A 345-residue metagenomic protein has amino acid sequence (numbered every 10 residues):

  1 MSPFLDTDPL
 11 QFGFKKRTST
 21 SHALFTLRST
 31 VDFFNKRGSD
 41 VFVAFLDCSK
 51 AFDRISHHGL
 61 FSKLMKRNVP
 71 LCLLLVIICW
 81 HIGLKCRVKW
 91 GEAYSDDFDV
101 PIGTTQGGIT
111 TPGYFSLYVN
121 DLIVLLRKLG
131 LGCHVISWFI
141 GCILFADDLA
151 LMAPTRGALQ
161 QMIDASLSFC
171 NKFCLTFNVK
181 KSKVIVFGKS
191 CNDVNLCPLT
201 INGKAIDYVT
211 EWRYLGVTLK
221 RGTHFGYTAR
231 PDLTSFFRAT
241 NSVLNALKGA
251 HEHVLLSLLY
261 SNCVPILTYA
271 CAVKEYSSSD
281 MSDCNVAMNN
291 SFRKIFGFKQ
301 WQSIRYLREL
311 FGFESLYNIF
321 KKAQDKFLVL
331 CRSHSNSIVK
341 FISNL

Functional and structural regions predicted by a protein language model:
M1, L27, F34, D47 (+13 more regions): Mobile genetic element proteins and their domesticated derivatives, centered on retroelements and DNA transposons
M1-L117: Conserved pre-catalytic core of RNA-dependent polymerases
M1-Q11, Y114-A146, A150-M152: Active-site palm subdomain of RNA-directed nucleic acid polymerases
D8, F145-A146, K181-K183, F187-K189 (+1 more regions): Non-catalytic, peripheral interaction segments enriched in hydrophobic/basic residues
F12-S21, F33-R37, S49-D53, K66 (+6 more regions): Conserved, non-catalytic sequence blocks in retroelement Pol enzymes and Pol-derived host proteins
K36-G38, G141-L144, D207-E211: Short, flexible turn/loop "capping" segments at secondary-structure junctions
A51-R67, G103-T104, C142-K172, G188-S190 (+1 more regions): Catalytic palm subdomain of template-directed nucleic-acid polymerases, centered on the conserved carboxylate motif
E92, F177-E211: Short, conserved micro-motifs composed of acidic
